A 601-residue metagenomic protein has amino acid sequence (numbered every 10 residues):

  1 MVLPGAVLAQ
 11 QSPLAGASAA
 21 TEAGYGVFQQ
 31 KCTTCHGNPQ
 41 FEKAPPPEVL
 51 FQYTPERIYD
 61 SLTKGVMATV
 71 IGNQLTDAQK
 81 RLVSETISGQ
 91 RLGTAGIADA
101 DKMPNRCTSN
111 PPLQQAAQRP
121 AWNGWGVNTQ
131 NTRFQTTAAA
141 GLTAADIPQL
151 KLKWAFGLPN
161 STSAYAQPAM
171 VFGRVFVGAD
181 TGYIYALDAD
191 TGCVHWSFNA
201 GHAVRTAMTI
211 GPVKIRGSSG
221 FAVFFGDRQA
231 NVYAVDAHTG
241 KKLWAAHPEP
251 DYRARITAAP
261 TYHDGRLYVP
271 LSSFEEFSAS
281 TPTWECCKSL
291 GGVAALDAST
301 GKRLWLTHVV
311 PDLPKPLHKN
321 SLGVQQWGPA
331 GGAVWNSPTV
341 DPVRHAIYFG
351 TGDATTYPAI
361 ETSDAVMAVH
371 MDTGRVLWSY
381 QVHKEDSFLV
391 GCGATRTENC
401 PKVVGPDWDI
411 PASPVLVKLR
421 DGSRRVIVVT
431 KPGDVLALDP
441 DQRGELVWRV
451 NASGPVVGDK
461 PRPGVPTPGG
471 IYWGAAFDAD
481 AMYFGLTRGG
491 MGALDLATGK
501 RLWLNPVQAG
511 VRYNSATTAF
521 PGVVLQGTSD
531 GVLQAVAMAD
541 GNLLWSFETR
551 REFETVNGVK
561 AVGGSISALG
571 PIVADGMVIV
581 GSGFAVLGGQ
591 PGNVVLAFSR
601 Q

Functional and structural regions predicted by a protein language model:
M1-E22, G89-Q114: N-terminal export/targeting leaders of redox proteins
G16-N38: Sequence/structural segment immediately N-terminal to covalent heme-attachment motifs in c-type and related
E22-G26, Q30, E56, D60 (+7 more regions): Solvent-exposed, polar/charged alpha-helical surfaces in well-ordered, non-transmembrane soluble domains, broadly
K31-C32, H36-P39, L62-V66, I71 (+17 more regions): Sec/Tat-exported extracytoplasmic proteins
Q40-F51, E56-R91: Axial heme c-ligation environment in periplasmic c-type cytochrome domains
K43-A44, T129-T136, N160-A166, Y185 (+1 more regions): Short, solvent-exposed loop/turn elements at domain surfaces
P55, A144-P159, I184-R205, I210-S219 (+10 more regions): Extracytoplasmic/lumenal domain signature
K102-L152, V309, P314: Blade/loop signatures of beta-propeller domains
